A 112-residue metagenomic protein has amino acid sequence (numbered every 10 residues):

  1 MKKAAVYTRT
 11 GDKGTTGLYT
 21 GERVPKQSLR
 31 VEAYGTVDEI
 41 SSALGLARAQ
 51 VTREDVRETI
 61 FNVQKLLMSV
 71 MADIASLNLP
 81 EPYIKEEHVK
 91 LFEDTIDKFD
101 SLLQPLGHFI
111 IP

Functional and structural regions predicted by a protein language model:
M1-P112: Phosphate/pyrophosphate-binding loop motifs in nucleotide- or prenyl diphosphate-using proteins
